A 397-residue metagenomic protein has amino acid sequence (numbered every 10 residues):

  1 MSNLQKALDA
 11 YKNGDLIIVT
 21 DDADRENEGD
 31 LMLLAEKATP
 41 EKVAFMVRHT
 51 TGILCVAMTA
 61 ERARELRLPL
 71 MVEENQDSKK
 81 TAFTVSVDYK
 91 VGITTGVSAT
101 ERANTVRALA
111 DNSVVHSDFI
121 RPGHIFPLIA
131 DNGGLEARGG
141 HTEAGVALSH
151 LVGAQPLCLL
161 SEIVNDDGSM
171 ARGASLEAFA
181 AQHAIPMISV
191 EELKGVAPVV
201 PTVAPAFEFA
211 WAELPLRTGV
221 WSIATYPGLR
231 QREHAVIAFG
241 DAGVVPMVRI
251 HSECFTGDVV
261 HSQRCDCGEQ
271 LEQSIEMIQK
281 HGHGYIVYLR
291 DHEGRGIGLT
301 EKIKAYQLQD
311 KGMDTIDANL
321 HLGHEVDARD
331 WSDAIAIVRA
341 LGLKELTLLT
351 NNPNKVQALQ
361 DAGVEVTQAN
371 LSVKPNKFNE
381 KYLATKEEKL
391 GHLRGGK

Functional and structural regions predicted by a protein language model:
M1-K397: Catalytic domains of riboflavin
